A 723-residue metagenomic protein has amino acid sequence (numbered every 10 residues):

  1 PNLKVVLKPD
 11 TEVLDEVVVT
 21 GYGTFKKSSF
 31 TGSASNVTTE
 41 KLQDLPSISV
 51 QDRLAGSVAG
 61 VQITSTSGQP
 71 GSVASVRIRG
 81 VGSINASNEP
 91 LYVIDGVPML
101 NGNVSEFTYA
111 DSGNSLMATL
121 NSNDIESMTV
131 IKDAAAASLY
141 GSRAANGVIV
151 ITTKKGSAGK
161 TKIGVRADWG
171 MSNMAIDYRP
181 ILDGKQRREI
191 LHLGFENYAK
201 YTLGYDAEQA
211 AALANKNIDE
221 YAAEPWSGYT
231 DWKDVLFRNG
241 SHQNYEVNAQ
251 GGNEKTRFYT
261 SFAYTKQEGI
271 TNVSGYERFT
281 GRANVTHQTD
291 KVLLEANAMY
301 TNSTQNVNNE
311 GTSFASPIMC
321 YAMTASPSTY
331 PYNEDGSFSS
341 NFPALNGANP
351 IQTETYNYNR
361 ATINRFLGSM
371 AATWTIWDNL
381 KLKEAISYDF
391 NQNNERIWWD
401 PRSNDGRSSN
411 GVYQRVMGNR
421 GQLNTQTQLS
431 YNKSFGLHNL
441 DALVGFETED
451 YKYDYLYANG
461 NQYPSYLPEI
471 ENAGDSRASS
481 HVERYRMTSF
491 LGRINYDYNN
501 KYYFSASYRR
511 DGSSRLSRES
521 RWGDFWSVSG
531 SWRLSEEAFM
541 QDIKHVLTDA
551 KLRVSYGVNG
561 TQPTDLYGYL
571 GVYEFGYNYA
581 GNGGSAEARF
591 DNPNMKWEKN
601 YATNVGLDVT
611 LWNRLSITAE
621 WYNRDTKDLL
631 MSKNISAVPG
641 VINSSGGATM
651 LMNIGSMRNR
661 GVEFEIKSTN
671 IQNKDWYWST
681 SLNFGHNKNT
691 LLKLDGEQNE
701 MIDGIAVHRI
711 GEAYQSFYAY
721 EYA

Functional and structural regions predicted by a protein language model:
P1-R282, L293-E295, L367, W597 (+3 more regions): Short, small/polar-rich motifs associated with maturation and membrane association, primarily at protein termini
V13, A86-E89, I94, A158-G228 (+8 more regions): Surface-exposed loop/interface segments of Gram-negative outer-membrane beta-barrel transport/assembly proteins
R53, R77, V150-T152, G164 (+15 more regions): Outer-membrane beta-barrel architecture
E246, N424, M487-R493, K501-Y503: Short glycine-rich loop/turn motifs
R518-G523: Short glycine/threonine-rich loop-to-helix capping motif typified by GTGT followed within a few residues by an Asp-Pro
W526-W532: Active-site rim segments in enzyme catalytic domains, especially the processed small/beta chain of N-terminal
